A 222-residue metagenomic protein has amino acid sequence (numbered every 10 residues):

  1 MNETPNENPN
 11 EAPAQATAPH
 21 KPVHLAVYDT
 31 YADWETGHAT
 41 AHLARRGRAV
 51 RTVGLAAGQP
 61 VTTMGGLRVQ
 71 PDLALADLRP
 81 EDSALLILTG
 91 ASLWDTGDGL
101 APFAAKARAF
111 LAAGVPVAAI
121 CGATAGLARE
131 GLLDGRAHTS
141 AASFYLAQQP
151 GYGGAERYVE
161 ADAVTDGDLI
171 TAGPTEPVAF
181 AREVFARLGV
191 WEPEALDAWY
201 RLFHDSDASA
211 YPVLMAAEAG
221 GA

Functional and structural regions predicted by a protein language model:
E3, E11-A32, A41-L55, D72-A118 (+1 more regions): Active-site-adjacent pocket-lining segments in enzyme domains
Y31-T36, P60: Short N-terminal binding/cap micro-motifs at the start of the first secondary-structure element
T52, G58-M64: Membrane-interfacial amphipathic helices and adjacent loop/beta segments that form the lipid-substrate binding surface
G65-L73: Short gly/ser/thr-rich secondary-structure transition/capping motifs
